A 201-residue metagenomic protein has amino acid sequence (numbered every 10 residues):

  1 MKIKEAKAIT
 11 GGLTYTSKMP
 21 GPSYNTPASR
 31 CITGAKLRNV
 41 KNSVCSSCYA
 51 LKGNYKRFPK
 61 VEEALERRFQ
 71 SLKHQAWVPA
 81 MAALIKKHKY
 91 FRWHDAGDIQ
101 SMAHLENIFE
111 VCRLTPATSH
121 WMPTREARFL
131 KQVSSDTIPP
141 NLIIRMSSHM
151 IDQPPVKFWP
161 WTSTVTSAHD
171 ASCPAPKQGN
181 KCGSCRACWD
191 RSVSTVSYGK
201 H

Functional and structural regions predicted by a protein language model:
M1-H201: Class I S-adenosyl-L-methionine
